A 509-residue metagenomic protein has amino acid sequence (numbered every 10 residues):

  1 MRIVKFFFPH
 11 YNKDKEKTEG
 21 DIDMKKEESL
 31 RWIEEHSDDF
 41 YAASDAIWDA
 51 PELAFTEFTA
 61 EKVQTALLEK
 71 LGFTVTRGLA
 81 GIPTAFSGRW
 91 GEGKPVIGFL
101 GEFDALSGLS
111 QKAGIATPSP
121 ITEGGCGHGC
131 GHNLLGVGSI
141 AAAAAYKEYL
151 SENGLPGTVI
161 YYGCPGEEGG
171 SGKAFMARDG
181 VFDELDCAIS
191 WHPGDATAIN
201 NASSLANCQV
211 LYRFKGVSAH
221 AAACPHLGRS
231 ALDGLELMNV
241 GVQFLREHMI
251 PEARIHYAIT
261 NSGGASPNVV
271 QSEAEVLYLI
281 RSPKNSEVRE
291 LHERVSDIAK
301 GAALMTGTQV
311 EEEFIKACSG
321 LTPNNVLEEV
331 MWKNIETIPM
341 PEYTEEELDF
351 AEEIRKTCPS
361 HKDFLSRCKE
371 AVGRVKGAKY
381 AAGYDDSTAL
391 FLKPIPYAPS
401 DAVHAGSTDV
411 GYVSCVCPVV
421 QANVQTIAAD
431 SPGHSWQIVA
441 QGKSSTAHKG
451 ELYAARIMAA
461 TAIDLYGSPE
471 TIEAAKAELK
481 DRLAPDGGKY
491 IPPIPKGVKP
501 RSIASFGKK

Functional and structural regions predicted by a protein language model:
I3-D23: Short, Lys/Arg-enriched N-terminal segments with co-localized hydrophobic residues within the first ~10-30 amino acids
D23, T84, L106-G108, A116-G127 (+4 more regions): Histidine/acidic-residue-rich, glycine-tolerant segments that coordinate divalent metal ions
K25, H36-A43, T56-L67, P95 (+19 more regions): General structural feature for long, well-ordered alpha-helical segments within catalytic domains of soluble enzymes
K25-H128, N133, V137-A141, A145-G157: Acidic/His- and Gly-rich active-site-bordering loop/insert found across diverse amide/peptide-bond hydrolases
A42-A46, T117-G125, F214-A222, E273-R281 (+2 more regions): A short small-residue
I47, G88, F99, H132 (+8 more regions): Divalent metal-coordination and catalytic microenvironments
E52-L53, Y162-G166, I315-G320: Conserved short loop/turn motifs at secondary-structure junctions
E236-K509: Metal-dependent amide/peptide-bond hydrolase catalytic core, centered on the "pita-bread" metallohydrolase fold
